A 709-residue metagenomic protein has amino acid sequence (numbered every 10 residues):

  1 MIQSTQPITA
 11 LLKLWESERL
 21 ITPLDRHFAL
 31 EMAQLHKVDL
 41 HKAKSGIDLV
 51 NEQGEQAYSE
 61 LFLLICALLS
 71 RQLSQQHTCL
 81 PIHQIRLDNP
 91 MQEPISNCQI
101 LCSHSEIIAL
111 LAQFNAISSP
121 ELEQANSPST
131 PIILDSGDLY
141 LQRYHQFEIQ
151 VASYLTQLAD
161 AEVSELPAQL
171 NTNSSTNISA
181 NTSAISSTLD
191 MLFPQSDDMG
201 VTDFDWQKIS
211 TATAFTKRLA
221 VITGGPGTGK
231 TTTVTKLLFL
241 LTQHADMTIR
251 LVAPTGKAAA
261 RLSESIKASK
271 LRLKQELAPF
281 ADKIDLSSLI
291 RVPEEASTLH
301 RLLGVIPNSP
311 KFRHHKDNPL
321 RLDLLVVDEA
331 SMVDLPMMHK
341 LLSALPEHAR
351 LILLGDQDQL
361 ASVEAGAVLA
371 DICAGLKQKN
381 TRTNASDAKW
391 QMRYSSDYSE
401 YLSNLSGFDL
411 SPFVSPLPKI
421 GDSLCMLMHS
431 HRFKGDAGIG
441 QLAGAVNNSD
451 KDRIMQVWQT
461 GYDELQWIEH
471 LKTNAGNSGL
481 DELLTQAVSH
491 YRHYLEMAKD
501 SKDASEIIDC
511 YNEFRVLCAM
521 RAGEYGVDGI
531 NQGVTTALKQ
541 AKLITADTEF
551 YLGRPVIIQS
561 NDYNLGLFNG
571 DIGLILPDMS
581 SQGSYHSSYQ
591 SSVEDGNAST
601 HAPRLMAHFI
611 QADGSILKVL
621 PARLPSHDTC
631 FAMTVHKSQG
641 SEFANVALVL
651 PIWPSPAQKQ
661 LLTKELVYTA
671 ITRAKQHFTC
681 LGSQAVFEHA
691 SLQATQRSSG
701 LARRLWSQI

Functional and structural regions predicted by a protein language model:
M1-S96: Intrinsically disordered, low-complexity N-terminal extensions of AAA+/P-loop NTPases that precede the structured
L40-Q56, S96, E123-Q124, V163-S187 (+4 more regions): Intrinsically disordered, low-complexity terminal tails and inter-domain linkers enriched for S/T/G/P/D/E
C98-N171, N181-A184: Interdomain "pre-motor" coupling segment immediately N-terminal to P-loop NTPase/helicase cores
A184-L219: Conserved pre-motif I regulatory segment
I209-T211, F215-V457: ASCE P-loop NTPase helicase motor core
P346, E549-L552, F568, S638: Residue-level recognition of short, solvent-exposed, well-ordered loop/turn junctions that link secondary-structure
D358, S362-V556, D562-N564: Conserved helicase motor core of P-loop NTPases
D571, P577-D578, Q582-I709: C-terminal accessory regions
